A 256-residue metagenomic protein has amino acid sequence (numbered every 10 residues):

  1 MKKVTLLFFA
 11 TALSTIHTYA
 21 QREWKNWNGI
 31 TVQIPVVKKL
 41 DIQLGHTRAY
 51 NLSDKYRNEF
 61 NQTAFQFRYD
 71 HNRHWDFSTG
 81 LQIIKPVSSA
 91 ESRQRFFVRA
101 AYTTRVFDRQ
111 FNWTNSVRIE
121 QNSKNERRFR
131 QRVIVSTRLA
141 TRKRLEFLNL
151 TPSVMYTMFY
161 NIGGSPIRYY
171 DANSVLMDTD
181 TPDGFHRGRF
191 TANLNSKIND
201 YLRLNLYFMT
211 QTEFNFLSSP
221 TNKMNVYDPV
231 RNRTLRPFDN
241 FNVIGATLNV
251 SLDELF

Functional and structural regions predicted by a protein language model:
M1-W24: Bacterial Sec-dependent N-terminal signal peptides
Y19-Q21, N51-Y56, K85-E91, K124-R128 (+2 more regions): Outer-membrane beta-barrel domain signature
Q21-V87: Start-of-domain marker
N26-I30, H46, N61-F65, Q94-V98 (+3 more regions): Hydrophobic, lipid-facing positions within transmembrane beta-strands of outer-membrane proteins
K38-L44, R73-T79, F107-W113, L145-L150 (+2 more regions): Repeated loop/turn-to-beta-strand initiation elements of outer-membrane beta-barrel proteins
T47-D54, Q82-S89, T103-F107, R118-E126 (+3 more regions): Sequence/structural signature of outer-membrane beta-barrel proteins
Q94-R142: Hydrophobic, well-structured mid-protein blocks that either form specific transmembrane helices
E120, E126-L235, D239, V250-F256: Outer-membrane beta-barrel transmembrane domain signature
